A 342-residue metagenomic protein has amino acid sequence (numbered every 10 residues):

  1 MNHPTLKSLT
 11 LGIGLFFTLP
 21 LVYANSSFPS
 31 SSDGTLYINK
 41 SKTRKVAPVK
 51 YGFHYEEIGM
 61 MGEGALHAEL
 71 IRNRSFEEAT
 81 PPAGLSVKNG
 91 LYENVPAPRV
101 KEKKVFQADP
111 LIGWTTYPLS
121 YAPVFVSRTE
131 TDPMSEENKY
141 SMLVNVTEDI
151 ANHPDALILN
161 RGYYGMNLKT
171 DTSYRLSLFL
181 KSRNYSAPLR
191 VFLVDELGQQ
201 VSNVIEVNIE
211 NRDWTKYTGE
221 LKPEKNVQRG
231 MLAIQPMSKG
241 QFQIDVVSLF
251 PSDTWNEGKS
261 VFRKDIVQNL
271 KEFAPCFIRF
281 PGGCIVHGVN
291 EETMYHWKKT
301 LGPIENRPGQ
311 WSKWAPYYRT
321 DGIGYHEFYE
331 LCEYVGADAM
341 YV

Functional and structural regions predicted by a protein language model:
M1-L6: N-terminal secretory signal peptides that target proteins for export/translocation
T10-P20: Bacterial N-terminal signal peptides
N25-I323, E333-M340: Extracellular and organelle-lumenal recognition/adhesion modules and their flexible linkers in secreted
F328: Aromatic/hydrophobic pocket-lining residues that form π-stacking "cages" and hydrophobic walls in ligand
